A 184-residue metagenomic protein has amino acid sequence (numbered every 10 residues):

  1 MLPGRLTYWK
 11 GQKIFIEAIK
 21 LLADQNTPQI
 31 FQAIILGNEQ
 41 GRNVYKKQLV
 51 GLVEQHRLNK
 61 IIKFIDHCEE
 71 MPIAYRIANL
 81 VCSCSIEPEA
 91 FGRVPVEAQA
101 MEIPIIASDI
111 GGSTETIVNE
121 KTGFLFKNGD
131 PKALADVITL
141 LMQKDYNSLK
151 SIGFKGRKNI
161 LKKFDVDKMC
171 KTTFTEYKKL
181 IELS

Functional and structural regions predicted by a protein language model:
P3, Q32-K47: Glycosyltransferase donor-sugar binding loop
T7-A23, K47, K132: A conserved mid-protein helix/loop that constitutes part of the nucleotide-sugar donor-binding site
G41-K46, L58-C68, A74, F124-L125: Active-site donor-binding acidic/aromatic loop of nucleotide-activated sugar and phosphosugar transferases involved
F64-A78, A100, V118: Short acidic alpha-helix that forms the nucleotide-activated donor recognition element in Leloir-type transferases
R76-A90, I103: Acidic donor-binding loop of glycosyltransferase active sites
P104-A107, I117: Short hydrophobic beta-strand element within catalytic cores of glycosyltransferases and related nucleotide-activated
N119-E120, F124-P131, L140-Y146: Conserved acidic donor-binding segment of nucleotide-sugar-dependent glycosyltransferases
A133, L140, S148-K163, K171-T175 (+1 more regions): A short, well-ordered alpha-helix in the C-terminal region of glycosyltransferases
